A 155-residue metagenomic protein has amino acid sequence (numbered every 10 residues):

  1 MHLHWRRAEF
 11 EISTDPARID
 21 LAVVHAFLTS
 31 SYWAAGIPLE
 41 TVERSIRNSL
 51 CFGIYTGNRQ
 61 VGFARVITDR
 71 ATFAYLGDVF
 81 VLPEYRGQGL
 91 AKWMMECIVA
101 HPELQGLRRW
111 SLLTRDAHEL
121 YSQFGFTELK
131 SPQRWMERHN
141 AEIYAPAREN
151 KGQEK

Functional and structural regions predicted by a protein language model:
M1-I37, A147-K155: Short amphipathic alpha-helix that is part of the acyltransferase structural core
E40-F80: A conserved beta-strand-loop-helix scaffold within acyl/acetyltransferase catalytic domains
Y85-M94: Conserved acetyl-CoA pyrophosphate-binding loop and the N-cap/start of the following alpha-helix in GNAT-like
C97: Internal catalytic or translocation cores that form aromatic/hydrophobic pockets or channels for amphipathic metabolites
L104-N140: Conserved active-site alpha-helix within GNAT-family acetyltransferase domains
